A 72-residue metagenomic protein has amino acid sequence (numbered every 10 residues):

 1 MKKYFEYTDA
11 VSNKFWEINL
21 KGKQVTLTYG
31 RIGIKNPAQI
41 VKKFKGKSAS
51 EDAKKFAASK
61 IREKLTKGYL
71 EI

Functional and structural regions predicted by a protein language model:
M1-T26: Short N-terminal "domain-start" leader segments that mark the transition from disordered tails or signal peptides into
W16, V25, I32, K47 (+1 more regions): Broad hydrophobic/π-residue packing in well-ordered secondary structure
L20-K43: Short aromatic-glycine-(Arg/Gly/Cys) micro-motifs in beta-strand/loop hairpins
N36-I72: Mixed-charge, Lys/Arg-enriched low-complexity segments
